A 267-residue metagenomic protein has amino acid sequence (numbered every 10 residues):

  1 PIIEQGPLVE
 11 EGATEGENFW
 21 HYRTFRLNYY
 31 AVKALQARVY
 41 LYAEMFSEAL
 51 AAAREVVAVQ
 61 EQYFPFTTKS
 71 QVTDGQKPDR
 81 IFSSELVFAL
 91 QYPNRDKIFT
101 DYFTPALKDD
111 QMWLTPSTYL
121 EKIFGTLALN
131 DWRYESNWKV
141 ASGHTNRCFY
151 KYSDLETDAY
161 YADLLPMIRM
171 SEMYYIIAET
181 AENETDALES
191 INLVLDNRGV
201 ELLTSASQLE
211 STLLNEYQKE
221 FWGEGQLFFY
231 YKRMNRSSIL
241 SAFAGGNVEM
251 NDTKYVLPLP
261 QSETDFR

Functional and structural regions predicted by a protein language model:
P1-M170, E184, R267: Structured, solvent-exposed acidic/aromatic patches
Y29, L50-A53, L188-I191, E210 (+1 more regions): Extracytoplasmic/secreted envelope proteins and their assembly/folding machinery, especially bacterial periplasmic
V59-Y63, R198-E201, Y217: Alpha-helical junction/boundary sensor with strong preference for TPR arrays
S136, N183-T185, S190, L203: Terminal alpha-helical segments
L164, A206-R267: Long, intrinsically disordered, low-complexity segments
Y174, D186-R198: Active/binding-pocket-proximal capping segment
